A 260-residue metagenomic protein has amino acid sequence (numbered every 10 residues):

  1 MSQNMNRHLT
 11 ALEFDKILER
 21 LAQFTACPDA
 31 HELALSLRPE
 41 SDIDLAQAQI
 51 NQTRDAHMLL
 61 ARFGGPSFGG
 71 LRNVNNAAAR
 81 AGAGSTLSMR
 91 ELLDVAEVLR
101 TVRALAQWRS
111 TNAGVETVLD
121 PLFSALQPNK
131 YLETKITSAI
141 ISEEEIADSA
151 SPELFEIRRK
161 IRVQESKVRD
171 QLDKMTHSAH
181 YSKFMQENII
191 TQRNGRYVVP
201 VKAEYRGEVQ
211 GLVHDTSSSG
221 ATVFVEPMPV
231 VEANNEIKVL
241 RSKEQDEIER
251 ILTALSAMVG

Functional and structural regions predicted by a protein language model:
M1-E153, I157: Conserved amphipathic alpha-helical "coupling/scaffold" segments that transmit conformational changes between domains
S2, N6-R7, E32, S41-D42 (+10 more regions): Mixed-charge, polar/low-complexity N-terminal
T10, Q210-H214, V231: Generic, ordered loop/turn and secondary-structure boundary motif
I17, E187, G195, V199-S219 (+1 more regions): Gly/Lys-enriched N-terminal cap/neck module of very large, oligomeric protein machines
Q47, N76-G82, E97-A104, S110-R193 (+1 more regions): Extended, charged alpha-helical coiled-coil/arm scaffolds that mediate oligomerization and mechanical coupling in large
G64, S85, A203-Y205, P229: Short glycine-rich, polar/acidic loop-and-turn segments at beta strand-coil junctions
T86, Q107, G211-L212, N235: Short, conserved acidic/polar surface loops in the N-terminal third of protein domains
